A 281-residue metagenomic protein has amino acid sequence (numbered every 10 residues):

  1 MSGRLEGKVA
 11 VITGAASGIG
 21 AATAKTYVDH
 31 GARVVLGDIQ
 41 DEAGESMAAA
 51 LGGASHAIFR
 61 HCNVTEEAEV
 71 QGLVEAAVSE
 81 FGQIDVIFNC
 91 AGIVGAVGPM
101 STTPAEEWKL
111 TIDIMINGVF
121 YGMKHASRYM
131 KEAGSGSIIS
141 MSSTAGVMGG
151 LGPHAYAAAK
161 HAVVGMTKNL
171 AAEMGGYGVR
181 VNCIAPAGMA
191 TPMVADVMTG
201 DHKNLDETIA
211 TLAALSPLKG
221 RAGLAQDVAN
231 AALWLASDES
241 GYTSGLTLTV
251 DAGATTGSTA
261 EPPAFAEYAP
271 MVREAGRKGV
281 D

Functional and structural regions predicted by a protein language model:
S2, V97, S244-D281: Short C-terminal tail/terminal secondary-structure segment of NAD(P)H-dependent dehydrogenase/reductase domains
G98-M100, P104-I112, L212: Substrate-binding pocket helix/loop in short-chain dehydrogenase/reductase
T103, G149-A157, N169, V197: Active-site loop-to-helix junction immediately N-terminal to the catalytic Tyr of the SDR YXXXK motif in Rossmann-fold
M123, A159, T167: Active-site helix of classical SDR
R128, A172-G176, G241: Alpha-helical segment proximal to the catalytic Tyr-Lys
S143: Residue(s) in the substrate-gating loop at a strand-loop-helix junction that position the organic substrate next
C183, T191, L205-E239, T243 (+2 more regions): C-terminal helical subdomain
